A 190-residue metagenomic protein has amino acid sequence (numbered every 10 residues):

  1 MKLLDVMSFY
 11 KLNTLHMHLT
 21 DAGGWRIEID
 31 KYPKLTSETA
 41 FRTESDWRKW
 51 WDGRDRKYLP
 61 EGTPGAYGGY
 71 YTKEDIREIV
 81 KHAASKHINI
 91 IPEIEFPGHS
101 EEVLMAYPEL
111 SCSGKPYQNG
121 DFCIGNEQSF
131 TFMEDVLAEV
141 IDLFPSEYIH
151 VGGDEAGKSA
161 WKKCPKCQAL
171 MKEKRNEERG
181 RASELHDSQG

Functional and structural regions predicted by a protein language model:
M1-G190: Substrate-binding cleft of carbohydrate-active enzyme catalytic domains
